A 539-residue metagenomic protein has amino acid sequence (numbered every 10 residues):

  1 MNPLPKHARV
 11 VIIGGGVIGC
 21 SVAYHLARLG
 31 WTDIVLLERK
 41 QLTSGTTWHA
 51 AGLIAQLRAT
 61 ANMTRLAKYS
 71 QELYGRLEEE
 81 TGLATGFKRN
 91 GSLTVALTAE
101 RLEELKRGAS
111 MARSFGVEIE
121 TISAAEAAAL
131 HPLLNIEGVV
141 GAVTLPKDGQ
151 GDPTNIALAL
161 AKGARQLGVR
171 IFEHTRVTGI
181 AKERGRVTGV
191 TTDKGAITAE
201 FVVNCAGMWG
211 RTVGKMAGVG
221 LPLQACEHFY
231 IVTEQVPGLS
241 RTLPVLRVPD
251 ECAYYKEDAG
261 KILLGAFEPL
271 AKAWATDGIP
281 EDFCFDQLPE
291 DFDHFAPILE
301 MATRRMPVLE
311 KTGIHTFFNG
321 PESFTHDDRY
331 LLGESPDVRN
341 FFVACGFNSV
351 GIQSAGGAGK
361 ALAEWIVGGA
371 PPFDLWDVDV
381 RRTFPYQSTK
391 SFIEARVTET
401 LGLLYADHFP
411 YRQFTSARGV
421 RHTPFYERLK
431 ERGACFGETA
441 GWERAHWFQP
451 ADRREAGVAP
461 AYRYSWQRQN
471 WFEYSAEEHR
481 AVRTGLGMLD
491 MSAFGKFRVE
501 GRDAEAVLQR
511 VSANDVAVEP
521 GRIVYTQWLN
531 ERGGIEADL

Functional and structural regions predicted by a protein language model:
L4-I18, V35: Beta1/beta-strand and adjacent pyrophosphate-binding region of the FAD-binding site in flavoprotein oxidoreductases
S21, I180-D291, P297-M306, S391-Q413 (+1 more regions): Flavin-dependent oxidoreductases
A27-T47: Glycine-rich FAD pyrophosphate-binding loop
G52-L130, D250-Y255, A259-L263, D282 (+4 more regions): Dinucleotide-binding Rossmann-like beta1-alpha1 core, especially the glycine-rich loop that anchors the ADP
V143-F201: Helical element adjacent to the flavin cofactor pocket in flavoenzyme catalytic cores
D250, E281, D286-H422: C-terminal catalytic lobe of FAD-dependent flavoproteins
F373, D377-L539: Glycine/proline-enriched, intrinsically flexible loops and inter-domain linkers
